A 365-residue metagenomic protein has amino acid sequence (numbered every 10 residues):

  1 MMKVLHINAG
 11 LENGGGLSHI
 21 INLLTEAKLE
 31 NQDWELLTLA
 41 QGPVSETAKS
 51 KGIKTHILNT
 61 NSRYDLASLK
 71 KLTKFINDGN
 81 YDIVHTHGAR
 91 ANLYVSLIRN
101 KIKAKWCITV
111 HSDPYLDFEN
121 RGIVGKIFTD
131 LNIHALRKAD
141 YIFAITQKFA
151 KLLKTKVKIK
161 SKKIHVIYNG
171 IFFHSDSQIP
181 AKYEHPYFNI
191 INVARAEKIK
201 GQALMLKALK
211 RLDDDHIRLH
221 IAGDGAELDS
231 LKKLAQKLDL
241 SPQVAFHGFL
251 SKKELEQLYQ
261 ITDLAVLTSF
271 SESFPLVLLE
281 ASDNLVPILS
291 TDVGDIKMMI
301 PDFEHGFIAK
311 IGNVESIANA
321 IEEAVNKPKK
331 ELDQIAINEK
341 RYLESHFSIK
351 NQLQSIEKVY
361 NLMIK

Functional and structural regions predicted by a protein language model:
G14-N22, F188, N192-R211, A226-K233 (+1 more regions): A conserved mid-protein helix/loop that constitutes part of the nucleotide-sugar donor-binding site
L37, P287-S290: Short hydrophobic beta-strand element within catalytic cores of glycosyltransferases and related nucleotide-activated
L66-K70, K105, Y115-A135: Nucleotide-sugar donor phosphate/pyrophosphate-binding loop at the beta->alpha transition of glycosyltransferases
I76, F249-L250, Q257-T262: Short alpha-helical donor nucleotide-sugar binding micro-motif in glycosyltransferases
T86-N92, V110: Short His-centered aromatic/hydrophobic patch
K148, G170: Carbohydrate-associated surface elements
F270: Aromatic "clamp/platform" in nucleotide-sugar-dependent glycosyltransferases that forms part of the donor/acceptor
D302-F303, F307-V314, E323-K329: Conserved acidic donor-binding segment of nucleotide-sugar-dependent glycosyltransferases
